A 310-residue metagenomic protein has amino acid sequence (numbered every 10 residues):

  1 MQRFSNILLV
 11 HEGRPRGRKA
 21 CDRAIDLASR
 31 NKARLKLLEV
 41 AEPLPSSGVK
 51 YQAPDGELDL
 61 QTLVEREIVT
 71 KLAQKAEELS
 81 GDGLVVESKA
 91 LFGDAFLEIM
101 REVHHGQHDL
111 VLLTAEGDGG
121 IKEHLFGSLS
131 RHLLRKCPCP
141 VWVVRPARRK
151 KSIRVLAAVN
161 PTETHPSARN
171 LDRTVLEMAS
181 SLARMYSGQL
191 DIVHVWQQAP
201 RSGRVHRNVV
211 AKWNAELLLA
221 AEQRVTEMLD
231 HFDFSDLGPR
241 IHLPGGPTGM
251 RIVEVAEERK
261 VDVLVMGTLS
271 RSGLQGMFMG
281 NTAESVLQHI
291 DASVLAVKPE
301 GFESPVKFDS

Functional and structural regions predicted by a protein language model:
Q2-G56, R154-N208, H231, H289 (+1 more regions): Small/aliphatic-rich secondary-structure junction motif
R3-S5, R23-D26, R30, I99-K151 (+1 more regions): Gly/Ser-rich helix-loop-strand patches that form or flank binding pockets for ribonucleotide-derived cofactors
K36-L38, E87-L91, W142, D191-V193 (+2 more regions): General small-molecule cofactor/ligand-binding pocket signal
A53-G56, G106, S130, A158-P161 (+3 more regions): Short, hinge-like loop/turn segments at secondary-structure boundaries
G56-T70, T164, A211-Q223: A short acidic, glycine-rich active-site loop that binds or catalyzes chemistry on phosphate/adenosine moieties
L79-E87, F234-R240: A short helix-to-beta-strand connector/capping loop
A90-I99, L243-R251: Charged docking surfaces used in two-component/phosphorelay signaling
R204-V263: Glycine/small-residue-rich hydrophobic helix-like segments
